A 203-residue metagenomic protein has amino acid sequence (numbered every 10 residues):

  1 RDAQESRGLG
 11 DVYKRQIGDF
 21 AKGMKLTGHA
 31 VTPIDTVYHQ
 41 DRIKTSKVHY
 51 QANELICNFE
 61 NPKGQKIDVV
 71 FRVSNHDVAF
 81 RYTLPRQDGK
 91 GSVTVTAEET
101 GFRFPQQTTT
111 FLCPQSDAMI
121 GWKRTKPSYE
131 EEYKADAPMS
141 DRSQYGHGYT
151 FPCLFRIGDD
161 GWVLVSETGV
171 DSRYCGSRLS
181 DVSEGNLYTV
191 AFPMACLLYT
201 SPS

Functional and structural regions predicted by a protein language model:
R1, R7, L55-C57, C153: Short polybasic amphipathic segments
D2-A3, G8-Q16, Y199-S203: Conserved small/polar residues in nucleotide/adenosyl-binding loops
L9, T32, Y38, R81-T83 (+1 more regions): Generic alpha-helix signal with a bias toward terminal, lower-confidence helices and secondary-structure junctions
D11-A30: Glycine/small-residue-rich interface belts in oligomeric ring/scaffold proteins and their assembly partners
K25-V73: Extended, loop-rich substrate-binding clefts of extracytoplasmic carbohydrate-active enzymes
V48, C57-N61, Q65-S201: Catalytic and substrate-binding clefts that recognize carbohydrates or anionic sugar/phosphate headgroups
